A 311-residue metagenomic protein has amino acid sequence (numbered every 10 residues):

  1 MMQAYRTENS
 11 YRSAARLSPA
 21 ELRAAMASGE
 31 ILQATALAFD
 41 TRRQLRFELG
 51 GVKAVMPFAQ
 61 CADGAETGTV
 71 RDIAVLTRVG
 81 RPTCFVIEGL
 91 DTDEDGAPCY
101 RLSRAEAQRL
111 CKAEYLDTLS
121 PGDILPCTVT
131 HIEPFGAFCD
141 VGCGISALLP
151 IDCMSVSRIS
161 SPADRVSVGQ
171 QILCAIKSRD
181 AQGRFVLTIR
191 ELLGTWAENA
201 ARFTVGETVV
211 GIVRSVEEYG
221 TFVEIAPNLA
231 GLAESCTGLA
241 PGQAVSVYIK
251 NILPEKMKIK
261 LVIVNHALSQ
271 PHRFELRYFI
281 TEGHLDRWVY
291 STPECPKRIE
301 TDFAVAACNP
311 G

Functional and structural regions predicted by a protein language model:
M1-G311: Single-stranded RNA-binding regions, centering on S1/OB-family and related RNA-binding modules
